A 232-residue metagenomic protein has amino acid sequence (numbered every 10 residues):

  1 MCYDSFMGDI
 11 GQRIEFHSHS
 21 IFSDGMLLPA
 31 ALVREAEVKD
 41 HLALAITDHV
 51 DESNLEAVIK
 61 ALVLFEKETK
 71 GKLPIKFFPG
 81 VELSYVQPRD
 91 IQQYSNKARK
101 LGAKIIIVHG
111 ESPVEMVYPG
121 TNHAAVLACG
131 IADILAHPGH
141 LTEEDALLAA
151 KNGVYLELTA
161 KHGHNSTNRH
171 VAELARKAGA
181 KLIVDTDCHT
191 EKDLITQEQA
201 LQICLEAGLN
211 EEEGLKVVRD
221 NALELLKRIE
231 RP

Functional and structural regions predicted by a protein language model:
C2, G8, L55-L158, K227-R231: Extended substrate/RNA-proximal surfaces in nucleic-acid metabolism proteins
C2, Q202-P232: Mid-to-C-terminal alpha-helical segments outside catalytic/metal-binding sites
G11-S23, H49, P138: Histidine-centered catalytic micro-motifs
H17, A36, D48, H137 (+2 more regions): Conserved, mostly hydrophobic/aromatic
H19, V50-D51, E82-S84, E111-P113 (+2 more regions): Catalytic metal-binding/acid-base residues of hydrolase active sites
I21-I59: Metal-associated gating/positioning segment near the N- to mid-region
D24-L28, L55-I59, Y118-N122, D145-N152 (+3 more regions): Histidine/acidic-residue-rich catalytic or RNA/ligand-binding cores of hydrolases and nuclease-related proteins
H49, A180-L194: Short acidic/histidine-rich active-site segments
